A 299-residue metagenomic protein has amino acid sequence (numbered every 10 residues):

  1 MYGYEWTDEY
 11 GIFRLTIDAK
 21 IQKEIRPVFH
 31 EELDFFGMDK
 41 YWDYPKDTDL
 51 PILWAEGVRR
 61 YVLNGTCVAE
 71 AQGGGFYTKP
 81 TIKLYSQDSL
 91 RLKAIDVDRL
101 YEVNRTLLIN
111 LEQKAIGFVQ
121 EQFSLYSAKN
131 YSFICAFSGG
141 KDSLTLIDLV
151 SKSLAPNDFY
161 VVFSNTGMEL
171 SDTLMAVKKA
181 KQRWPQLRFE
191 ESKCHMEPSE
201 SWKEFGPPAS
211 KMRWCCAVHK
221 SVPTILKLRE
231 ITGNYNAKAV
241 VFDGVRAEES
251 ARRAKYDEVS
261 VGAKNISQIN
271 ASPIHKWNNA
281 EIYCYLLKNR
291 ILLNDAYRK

Functional and structural regions predicted by a protein language model:
M1-A136, K141-K299: Nucleotide-activated chemistry modules centered on ATP-dependent adenylation/adenylyltransferase
